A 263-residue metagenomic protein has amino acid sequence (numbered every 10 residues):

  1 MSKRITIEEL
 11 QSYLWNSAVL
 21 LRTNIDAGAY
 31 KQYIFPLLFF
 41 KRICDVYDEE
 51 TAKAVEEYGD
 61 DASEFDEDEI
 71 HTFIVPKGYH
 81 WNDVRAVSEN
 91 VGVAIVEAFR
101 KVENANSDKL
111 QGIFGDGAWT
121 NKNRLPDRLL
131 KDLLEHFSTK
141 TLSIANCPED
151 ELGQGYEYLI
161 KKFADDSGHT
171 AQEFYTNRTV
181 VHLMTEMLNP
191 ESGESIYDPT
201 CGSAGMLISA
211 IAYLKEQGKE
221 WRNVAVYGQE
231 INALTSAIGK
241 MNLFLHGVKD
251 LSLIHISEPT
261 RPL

Functional and structural regions predicted by a protein language model:
M1-S192, L251-L253, S257: Non-catalytic, mostly N-terminal accessory regions of nucleic-acid modification and defense proteins
T170-S257, R261: Conserved S-adenosyl-L-methionine
